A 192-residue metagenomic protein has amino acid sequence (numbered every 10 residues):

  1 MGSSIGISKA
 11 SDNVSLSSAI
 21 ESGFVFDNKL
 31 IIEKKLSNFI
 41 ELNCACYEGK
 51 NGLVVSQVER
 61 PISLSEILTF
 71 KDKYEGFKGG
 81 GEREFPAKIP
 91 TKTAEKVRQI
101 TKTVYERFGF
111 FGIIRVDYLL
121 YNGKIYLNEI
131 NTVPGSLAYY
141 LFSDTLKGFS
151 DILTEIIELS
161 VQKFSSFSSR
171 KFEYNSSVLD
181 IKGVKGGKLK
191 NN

Functional and structural regions predicted by a protein language model:
M1, E75, V133-G135: Short connector loops/turns at beta-strand edges and beta->alpha or beta->beta junctions
M1-K9, A19: Phosphate/diphosphate-binding glycine-rich loops and adjacent basic-rich segments that engage nucleotide
G2, Y47, F108: Short glycine- and Lys/Arg-enriched binding-loop motifs that mark or flank ligand-binding interfaces
G2-S3, E82-R83, S136-Y140: Short small-residue beta-strand/loop micro-motif enriched in glycine and branched aliphatics
I5-G6, E84, G109: Short, flexible active-site loop motifs that bind/organize anionic cofactors or intermediates
G6, N43, D117: Conserved beta-strand and immediately adjacent loop positions that scaffold enzyme active sites
S11-E84, K88-K92, L120, K124-I125: Phosphate-binding site of ATP-dependent enzymes
K88-N192: ATP-dependent carboxylate activation and anion-phosphoryl transfer catalytic cores that bind Mg-ATP to form
